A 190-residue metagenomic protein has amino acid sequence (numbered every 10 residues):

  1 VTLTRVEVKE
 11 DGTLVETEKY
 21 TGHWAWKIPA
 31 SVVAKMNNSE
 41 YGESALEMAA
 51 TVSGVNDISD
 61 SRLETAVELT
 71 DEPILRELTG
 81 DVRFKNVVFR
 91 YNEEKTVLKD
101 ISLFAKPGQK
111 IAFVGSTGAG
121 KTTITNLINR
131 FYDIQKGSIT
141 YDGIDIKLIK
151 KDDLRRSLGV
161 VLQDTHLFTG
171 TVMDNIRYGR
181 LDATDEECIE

Functional and structural regions predicted by a protein language model:
L3-E190: ABC-type nucleotide-binding domain
